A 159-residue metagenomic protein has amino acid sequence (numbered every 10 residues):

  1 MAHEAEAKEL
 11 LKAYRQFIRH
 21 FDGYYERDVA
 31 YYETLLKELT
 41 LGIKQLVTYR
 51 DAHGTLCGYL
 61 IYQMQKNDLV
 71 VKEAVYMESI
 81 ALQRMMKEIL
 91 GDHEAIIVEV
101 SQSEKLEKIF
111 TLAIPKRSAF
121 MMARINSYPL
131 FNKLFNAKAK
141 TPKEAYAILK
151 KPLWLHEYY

Functional and structural regions predicted by a protein language model:
M1, K72-Y159: Active-site/acyl-donor-binding loops of N-acyltransferases
M1-I80: Amide-forming acyltransferase catalytic core, primarily the GNAT-like/NAT-type and related acyltransferase folds
